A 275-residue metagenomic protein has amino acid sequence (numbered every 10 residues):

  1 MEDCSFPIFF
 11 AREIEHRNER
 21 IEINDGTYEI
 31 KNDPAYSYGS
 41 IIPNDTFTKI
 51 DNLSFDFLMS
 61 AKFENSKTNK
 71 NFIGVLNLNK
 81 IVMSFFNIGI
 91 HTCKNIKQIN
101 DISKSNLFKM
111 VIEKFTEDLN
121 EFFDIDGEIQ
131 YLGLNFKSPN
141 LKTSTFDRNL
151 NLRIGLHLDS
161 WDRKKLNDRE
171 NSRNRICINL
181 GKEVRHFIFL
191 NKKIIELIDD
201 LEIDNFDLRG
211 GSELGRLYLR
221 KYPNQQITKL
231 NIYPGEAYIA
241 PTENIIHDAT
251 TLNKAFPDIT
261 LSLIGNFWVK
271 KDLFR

Functional and structural regions predicted by a protein language model:
M1-D126: N-terminal auxiliary "cap/dimerization" subdomain that precedes the catalytic jelly-roll/cupin core of mononuclear
K109-F136, L219-T228, P234: Short glycine-rich, low-complexity/disordered patches
E121-L166: Extended, Lys/Arg-enriched charged tracts that mediate electrostatic binding to polyanionic substrates
D124-G133, R175-N179, H186-L190, I239-A240: A structural signal for short, well-ordered beta-strand segments and their strand-loop junctions that often border
F146, K165-E170, C177-N179, T228-N231 (+1 more regions): A general structural signal for short secondary-structure junctions and capping/turn motifs
I154-L158, L166-D168, L217-Y218, Y238-T242: A short linear-motif detector with a strong N-terminal bias
W161-P223: Catalytic core of non-heme Fe(II) oxygenases with the double-stranded beta-helix
L217-R275: Catalytic core of Fe(II)/2-oxoglutarate
